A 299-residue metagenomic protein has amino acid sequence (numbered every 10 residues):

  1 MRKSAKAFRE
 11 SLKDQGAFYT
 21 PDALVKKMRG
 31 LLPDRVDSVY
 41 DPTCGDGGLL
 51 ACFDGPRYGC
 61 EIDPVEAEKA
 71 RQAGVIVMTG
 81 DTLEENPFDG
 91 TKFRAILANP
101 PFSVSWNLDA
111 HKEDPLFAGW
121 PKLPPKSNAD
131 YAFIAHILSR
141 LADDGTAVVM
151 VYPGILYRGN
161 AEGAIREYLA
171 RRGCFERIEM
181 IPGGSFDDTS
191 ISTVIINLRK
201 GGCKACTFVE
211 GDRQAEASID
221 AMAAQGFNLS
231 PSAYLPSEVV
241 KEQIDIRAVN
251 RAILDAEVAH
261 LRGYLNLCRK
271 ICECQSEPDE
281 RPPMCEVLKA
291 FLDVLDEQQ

Functional and structural regions predicted by a protein language model:
M1-R9: Long recognition/docking surfaces used for binding and targeting
F8-A98, S103-V104, Y152-P153, I165 (+1 more regions): Conserved S-adenosyl-L-methionine
L31, G45, A221-Q299: Non-catalytic DNA-recognition/assembly elements of restriction-modification systems
P64-E66, P125-T189, I195-N197: Conserved Class I SAM-dependent methyltransferase catalytic core
M78, E179, V209: General small-molecule cofactor/ligand-binding pocket signal
P87-D89, L116, G183, T189: Intrinsically disordered, low-complexity regulatory regions of eukaryotic transcription factors
P101-A132, G154: Mobile active-site "lid"/loop adjacent to the S-adenosyl-L-methionine
D187-R247: Flexible, glycine-/basic-rich loop-and-beta segments that form/coincide with the SAM-dependent methyltransferase
